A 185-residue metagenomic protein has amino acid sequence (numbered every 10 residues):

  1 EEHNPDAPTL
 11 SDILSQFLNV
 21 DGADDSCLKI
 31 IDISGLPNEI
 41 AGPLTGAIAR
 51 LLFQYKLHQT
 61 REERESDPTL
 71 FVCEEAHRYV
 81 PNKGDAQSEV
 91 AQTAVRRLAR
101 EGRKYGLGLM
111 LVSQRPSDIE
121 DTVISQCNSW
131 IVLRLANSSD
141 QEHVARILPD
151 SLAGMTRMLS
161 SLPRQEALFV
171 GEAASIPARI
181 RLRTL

Functional and structural regions predicted by a protein language model:
E1-A94, F169-G171: P-loop NTPase motor domains
T45-A49, N128, T184-L185: Short, solvent-exposed amphipathic alpha-helical segments in soluble enzyme and RNA/protein-processing domains
V90-R183: Conserved ATP-driven motor cores of ASCE-family P-loop NTPases powering translocation/secretion/packaging/pilus
